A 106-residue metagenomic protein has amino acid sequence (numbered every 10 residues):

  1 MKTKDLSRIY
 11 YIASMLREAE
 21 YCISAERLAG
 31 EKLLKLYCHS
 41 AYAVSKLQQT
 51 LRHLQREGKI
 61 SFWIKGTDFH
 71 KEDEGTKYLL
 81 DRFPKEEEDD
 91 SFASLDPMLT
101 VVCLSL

Functional and structural regions predicted by a protein language model:
M1-L33, Y37-L106: Long, charged, low-complexity intrinsically disordered regions
